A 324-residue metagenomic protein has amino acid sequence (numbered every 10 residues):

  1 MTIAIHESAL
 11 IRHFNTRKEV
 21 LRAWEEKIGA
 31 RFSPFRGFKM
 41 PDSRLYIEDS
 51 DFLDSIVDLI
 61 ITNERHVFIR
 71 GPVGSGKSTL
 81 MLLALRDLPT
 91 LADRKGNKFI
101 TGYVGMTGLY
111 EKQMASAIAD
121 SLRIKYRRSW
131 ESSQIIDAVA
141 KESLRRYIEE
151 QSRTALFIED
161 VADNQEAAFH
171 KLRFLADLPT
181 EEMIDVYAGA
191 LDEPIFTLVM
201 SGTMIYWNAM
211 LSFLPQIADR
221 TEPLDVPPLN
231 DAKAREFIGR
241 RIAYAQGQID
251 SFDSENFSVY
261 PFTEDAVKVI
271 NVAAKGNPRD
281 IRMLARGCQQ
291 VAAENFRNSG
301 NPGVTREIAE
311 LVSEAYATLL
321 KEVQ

Functional and structural regions predicted by a protein language model:
M1-R65, A317-Q324: A short, basic N-terminal segment
T2-E19, L80, A243-Q324: C-terminal alpha-helical "lid" subdomain
T62-L83: Walker A/P-loop nucleotide-binding motif
T90-G108: Conserved catalytic segments around the Walker B and adjacent sensor/switch elements of P-loop NTPase domains
T107-E111, D163, T203-N208, L229-A234 (+1 more regions): Conserved nucleotide-binding/hydrolysis micro-motifs of P-loop NTPases
G108-S129, A243: Conserved NTP-binding/hydrolysis module of P-loop NTPases
I135-Y206, L211-D219: Conserved Walker B catalytic segment
E222-R235, R241: Conserved AAA+ ATPase "SRH/arginine-finger" region at the nucleotide-binding site
